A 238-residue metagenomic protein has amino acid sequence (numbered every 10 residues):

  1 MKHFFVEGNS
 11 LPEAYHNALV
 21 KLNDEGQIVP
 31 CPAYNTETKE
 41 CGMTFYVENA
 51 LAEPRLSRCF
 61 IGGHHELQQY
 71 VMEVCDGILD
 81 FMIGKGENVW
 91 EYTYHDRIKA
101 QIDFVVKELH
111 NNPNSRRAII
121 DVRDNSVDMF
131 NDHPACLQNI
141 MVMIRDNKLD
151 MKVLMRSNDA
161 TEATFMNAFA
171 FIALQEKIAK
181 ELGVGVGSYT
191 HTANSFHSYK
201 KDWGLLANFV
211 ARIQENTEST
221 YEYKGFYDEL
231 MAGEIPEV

Functional and structural regions predicted by a protein language model:
M1-V238: Terminal, non-catalytic protein-protein interaction segments that mediate quaternary/complex assembly
